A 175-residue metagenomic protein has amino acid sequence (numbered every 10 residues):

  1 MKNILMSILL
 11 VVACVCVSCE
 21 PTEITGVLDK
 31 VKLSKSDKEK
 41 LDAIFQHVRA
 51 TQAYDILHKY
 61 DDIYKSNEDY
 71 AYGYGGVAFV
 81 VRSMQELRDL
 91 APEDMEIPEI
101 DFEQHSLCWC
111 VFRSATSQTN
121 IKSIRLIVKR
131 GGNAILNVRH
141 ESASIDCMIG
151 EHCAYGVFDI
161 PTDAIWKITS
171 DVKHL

Functional and structural regions predicted by a protein language model:
M1-I4: Positively charged n-region of N-terminal signal peptides that target proteins for export
M6, L10-V11: Hydrophobic alpha-helical targeting segments used for export or membrane insertion
V15-S18: C-terminal motif of bacterial Sec signal peptides marking the signal peptidase cleavage site
E20-L175: Exposed, flexible binding/inhibitory loops of compact, secreted disulfide-stabilized domains
